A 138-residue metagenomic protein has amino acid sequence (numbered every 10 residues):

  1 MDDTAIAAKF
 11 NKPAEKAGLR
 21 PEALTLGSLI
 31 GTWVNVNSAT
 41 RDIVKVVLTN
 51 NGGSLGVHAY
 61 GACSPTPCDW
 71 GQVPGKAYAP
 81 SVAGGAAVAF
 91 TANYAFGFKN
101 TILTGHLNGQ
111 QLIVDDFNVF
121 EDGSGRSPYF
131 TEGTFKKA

Functional and structural regions predicted by a protein language model:
M1-R41, G56, Y60-C63, Q111-A138: Amphipathic/hydrophobic helical signal segments and adjacent flexible N-terminal regions that mediate secretion
G27-S28, V34-I102: Central antiparallel beta-sheet cores of small beta-barrel/beta-sandwich binding domains
T49-N50, L107, K137: Generic beta-strand structural signal
P74-G75, L107, T131-G133: Short, charged/polar low-complexity linear motifs in solvent-exposed/disordered segments
A95-G97, H106, G125-Y129: A generic structural micro-feature
T101-V114: Acidic, Gly/Ser/Thr-rich repeat motifs that build Ca2+-stabilized beta-propeller blades
